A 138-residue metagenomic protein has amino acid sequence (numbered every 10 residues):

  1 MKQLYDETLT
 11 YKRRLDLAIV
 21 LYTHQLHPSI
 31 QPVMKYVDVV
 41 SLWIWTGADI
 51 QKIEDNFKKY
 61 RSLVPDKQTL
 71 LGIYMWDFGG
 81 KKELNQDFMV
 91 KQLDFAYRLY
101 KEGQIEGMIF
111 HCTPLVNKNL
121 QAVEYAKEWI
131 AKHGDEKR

Functional and structural regions predicted by a protein language model:
M1, P65, N85-M89: General structural signal for secondary-structure boundaries
M1-P28, V39-L42, D66-G79, M108-T113: Aromatic-lined carbohydrate-recognition surfaces of secreted/lumenal glycan-active proteins
Q3-Y11, P32, Y36, K59-L63 (+2 more regions): Alpha-helical structural signal in soluble globular domains
Y22-P32, I50-S62, K91-F95: Alpha-helical scaffolding within the catalytic cores of extracellular/periplasmic polymer-degrading hydrolases
K35-V37, K52, Q121: Alpha-helical protein-protein interaction elements
W43-A48: Short, acidic/turn-prone active-site loops that include or flank metal/cofactor- and phosphate-binding residues
D49, L70-R138: Substrate-binding cleft of secreted/luminal carbohydrate-active enzymes
